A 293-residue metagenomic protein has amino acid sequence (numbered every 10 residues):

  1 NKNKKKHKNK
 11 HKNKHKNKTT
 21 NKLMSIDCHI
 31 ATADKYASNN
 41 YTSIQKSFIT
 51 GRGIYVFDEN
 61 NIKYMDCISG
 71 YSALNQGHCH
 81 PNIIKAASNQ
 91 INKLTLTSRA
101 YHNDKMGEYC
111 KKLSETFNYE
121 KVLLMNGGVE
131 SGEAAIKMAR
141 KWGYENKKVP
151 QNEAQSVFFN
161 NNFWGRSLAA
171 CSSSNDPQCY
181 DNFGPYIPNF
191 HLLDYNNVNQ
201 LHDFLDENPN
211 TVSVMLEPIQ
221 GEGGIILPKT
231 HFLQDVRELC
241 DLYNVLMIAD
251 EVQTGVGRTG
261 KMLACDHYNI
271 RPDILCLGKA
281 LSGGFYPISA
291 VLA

Functional and structural regions predicted by a protein language model:
N1-T20: Compositionally biased, intrinsically disordered low-complexity segments enriched for polar/charged residues
L23-A293: Conserved N-terminal phosphate-binding loop of PLP-dependent enzymes in the Aspartate aminotransferase
